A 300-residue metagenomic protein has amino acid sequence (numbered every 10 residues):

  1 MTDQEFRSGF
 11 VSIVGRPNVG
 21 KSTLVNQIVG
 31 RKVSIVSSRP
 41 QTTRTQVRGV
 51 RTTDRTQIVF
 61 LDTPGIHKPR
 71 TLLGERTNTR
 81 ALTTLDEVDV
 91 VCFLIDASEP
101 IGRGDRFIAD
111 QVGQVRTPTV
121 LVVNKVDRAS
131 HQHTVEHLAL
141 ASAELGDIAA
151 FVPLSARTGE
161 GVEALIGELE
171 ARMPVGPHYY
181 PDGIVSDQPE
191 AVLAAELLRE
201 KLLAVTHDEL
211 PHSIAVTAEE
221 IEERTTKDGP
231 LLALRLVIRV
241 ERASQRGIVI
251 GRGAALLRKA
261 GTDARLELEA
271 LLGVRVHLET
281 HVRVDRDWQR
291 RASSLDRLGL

Functional and structural regions predicted by a protein language model:
M1-V90, I95: Conserved G1/Walker A P-loop phosphate-binding module
E5, E190-L300: P-loop NTP-binding site
S12, N26, T45, G49 (+12 more regions): Solvent-exposed alpha-helical segments within well-ordered globular domains of core cellular machineries
G20, G161, L256: Conserved glycine(s) of the Walker
R31, V50-D54, T84-V91, E144 (+7 more regions): Conserved, well-folded catalytic cores of nucleic-acid-processing and energy-transducing macromolecular machines
T43, I66-K68, P100-I101, A129-S130 (+1 more regions): Catalytic P-loop NTPase motifs of RecA-like helicase/translocase cores
L85-F107, R116-T134, R157: Conserved Switch II/interswitch segment of TRAFAC-class P-loop GTPases
T117-V120, D127-S186: Canonical P-loop GTPase G-domain recognition
